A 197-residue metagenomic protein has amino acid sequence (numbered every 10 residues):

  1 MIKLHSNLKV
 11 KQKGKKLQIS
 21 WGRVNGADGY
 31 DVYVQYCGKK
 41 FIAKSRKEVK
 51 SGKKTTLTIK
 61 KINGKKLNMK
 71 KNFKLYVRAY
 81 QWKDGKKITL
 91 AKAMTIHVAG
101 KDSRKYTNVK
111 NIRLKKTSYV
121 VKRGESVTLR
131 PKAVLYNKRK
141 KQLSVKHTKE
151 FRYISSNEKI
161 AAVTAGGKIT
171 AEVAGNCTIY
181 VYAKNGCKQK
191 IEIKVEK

Functional and structural regions predicted by a protein language model:
M1-G26, K86-S103: Pro/Thr/Ser/Gly-rich low-complexity, intrinsically disordered linker/stalk tracts
K15, V34-F41, W82-D84, Y136-K138 (+1 more regions): Change "in extracellular beta-sheet-rich domains … of secreted and cell-surface proteins" to "in beta-sheet-rich domains
G26-S45, Y76-R78: Extracellular low-complexity, O-glycosylation-prone stalks/linkers
K39-E48, T89, K141-S144, K159-A162: Surface-exposed loop/edge segments in extracytoplasmic proteins
G52-N63: Short S/T/G- and acidic-enriched coil/turn segments that sit immediately N-terminal to beta-strands in beta-sandwich
I62-K86: Beta-strand-rich modules
D84-T95, Y182-K190: Short, exposed coil/turn segments at beta-strand boundaries within extracellular/luminal domains
K101-K197: Extracytoplasmic soluble-region selector
